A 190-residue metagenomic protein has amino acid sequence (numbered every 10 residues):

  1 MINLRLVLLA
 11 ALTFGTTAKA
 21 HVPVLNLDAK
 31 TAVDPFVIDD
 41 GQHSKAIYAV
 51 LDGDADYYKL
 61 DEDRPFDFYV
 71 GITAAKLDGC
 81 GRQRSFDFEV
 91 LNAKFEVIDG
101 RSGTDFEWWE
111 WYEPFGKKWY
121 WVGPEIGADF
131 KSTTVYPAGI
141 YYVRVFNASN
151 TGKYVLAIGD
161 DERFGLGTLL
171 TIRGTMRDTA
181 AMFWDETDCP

Functional and structural regions predicted by a protein language model:
I2-L9: Sec-dependent signal peptide recognition, specifically the positively charged N-region followed immediately by
T16-A20: Sec/Tat signal peptide C-region and signal peptidase I cleavage site
H21-F36, Y58, D78, S85-V97 (+1 more regions): C-terminal edge strands of extracellular/lumenal beta-sandwich accessory domains
K30-K59: N-terminal targeting signals for Sec/Tat export/insertion, comprising classic cleavable signal peptides
A49-K118, V122-A138, A148: Acidic, Ser/Thr/Pro-rich low-complexity intrinsically disordered segments
